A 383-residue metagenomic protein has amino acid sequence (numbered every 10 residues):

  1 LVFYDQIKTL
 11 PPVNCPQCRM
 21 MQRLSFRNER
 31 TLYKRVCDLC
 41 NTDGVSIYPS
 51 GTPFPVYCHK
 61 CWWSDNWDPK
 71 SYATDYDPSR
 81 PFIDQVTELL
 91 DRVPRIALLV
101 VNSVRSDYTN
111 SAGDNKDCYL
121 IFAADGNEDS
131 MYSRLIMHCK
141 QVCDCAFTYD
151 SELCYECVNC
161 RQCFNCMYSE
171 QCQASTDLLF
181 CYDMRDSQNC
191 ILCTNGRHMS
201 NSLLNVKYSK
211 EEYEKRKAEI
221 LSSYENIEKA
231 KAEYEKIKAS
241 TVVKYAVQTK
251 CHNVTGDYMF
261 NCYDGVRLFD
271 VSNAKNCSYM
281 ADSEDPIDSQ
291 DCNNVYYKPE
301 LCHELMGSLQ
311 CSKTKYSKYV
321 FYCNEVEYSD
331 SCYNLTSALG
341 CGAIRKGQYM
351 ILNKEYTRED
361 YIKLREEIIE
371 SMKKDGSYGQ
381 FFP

Functional and structural regions predicted by a protein language model:
L1-P383: Long, distal/terminal scaffolding or interaction modules with repetitive or compositionally biased sequence
